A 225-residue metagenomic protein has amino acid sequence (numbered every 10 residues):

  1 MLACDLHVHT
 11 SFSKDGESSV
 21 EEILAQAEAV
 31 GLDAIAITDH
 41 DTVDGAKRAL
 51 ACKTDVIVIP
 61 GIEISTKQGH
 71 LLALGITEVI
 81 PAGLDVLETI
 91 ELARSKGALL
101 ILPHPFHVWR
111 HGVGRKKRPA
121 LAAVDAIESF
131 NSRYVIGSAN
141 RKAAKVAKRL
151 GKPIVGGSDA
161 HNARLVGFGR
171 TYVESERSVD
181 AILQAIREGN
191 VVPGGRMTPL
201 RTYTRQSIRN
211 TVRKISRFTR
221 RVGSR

Functional and structural regions predicted by a protein language model:
M1-K14, V20-A25, D44-K47, C52-P60 (+3 more regions): Charged catalytic cores and adjacent phosphate/nucleic-acid-binding surfaces used for phosphate/nucleic-acid chemistry
I23-D41, A98-I101: Divalent metal-dependent hydrolysis catalytic cores, especially in the metallo-beta-lactamase
D39, H104, S158: Glycine-rich, histidine-containing beta strand-loop boundary motifs that form or position
A93-I101, P105, L150: Short beta-strand/loop segments at the ligand-binding rim of alpha/beta enzyme cores
